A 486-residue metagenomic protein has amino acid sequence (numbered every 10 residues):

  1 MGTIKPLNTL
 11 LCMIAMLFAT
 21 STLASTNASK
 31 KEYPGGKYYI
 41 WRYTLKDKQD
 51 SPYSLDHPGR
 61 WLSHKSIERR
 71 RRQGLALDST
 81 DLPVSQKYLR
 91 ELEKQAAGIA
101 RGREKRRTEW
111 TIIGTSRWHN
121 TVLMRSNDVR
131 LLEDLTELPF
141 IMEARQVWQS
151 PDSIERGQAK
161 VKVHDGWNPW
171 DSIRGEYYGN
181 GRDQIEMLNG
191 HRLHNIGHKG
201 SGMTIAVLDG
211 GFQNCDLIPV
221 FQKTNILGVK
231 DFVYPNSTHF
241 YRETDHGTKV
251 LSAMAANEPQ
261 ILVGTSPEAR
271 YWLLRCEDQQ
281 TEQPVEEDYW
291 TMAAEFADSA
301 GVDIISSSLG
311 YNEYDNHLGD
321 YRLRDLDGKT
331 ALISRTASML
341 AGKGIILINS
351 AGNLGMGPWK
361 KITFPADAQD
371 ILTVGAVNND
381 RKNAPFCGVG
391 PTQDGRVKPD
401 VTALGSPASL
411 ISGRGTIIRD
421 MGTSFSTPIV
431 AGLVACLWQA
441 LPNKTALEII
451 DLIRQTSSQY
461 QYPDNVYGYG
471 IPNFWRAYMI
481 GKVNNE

Functional and structural regions predicted by a protein language model:
A19-S21: N-terminal signal peptide c-region/cleavage motif recognized by signal peptidases
S25-P34, I112-S116, D128-E133, R156-V207 (+4 more regions): N-terminal domain-start motif of subtilase-like serine proteases
N27-V163: Inhibitory N-terminal propeptides of secreted protease zymogens
G181, H191-K230, N236-E286, A300-D303 (+6 more regions): Subtilisin-like serine protease catalytic core
D209, T363-Q439, N443, R476: Extracellular S/T/G-rich loop segment that most often corresponds to the catalytic His/Ser-adjacent loop
L251, L274-D278, D303, K361 (+2 more regions): Hydrolase catalytic cores
E295-D327, S350: Short acidic, glycine-rich surface-loop motifs adjacent to enzyme active sites
D327-G344: Catalytic-core regions built around general acid/base machinery
